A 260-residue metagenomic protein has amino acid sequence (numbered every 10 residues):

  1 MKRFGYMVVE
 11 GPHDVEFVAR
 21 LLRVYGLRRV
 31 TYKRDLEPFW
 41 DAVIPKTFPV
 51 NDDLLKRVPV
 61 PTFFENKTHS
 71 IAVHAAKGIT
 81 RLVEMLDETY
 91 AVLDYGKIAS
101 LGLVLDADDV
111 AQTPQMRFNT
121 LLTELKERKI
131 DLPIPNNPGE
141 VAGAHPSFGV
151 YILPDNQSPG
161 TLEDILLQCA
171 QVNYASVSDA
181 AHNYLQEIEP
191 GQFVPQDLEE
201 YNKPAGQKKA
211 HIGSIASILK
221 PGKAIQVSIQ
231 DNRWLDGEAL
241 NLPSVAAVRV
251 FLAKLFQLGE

Functional and structural regions predicted by a protein language model:
M1-E88, A99, L121: Domain-level signal for Mg2+-assisted phosphodiester chemistry and nucleotide/NA-binding surfaces in nucleic-acid
E10-H13, A111, S244: N-terminal amphipathic alpha-helix initiation
G26-L27, A175, Q257: A generic secondary-structure boundary signal that marks alpha-helix termini
L93-I98: Glycine-rich phosphate-binding loop signature in dinucleotide/nucleotide-binding domains
A99-K220: Activity-critical C-terminal alpha-helical subdomain
I229-E260: Charge-dense, extended regions
